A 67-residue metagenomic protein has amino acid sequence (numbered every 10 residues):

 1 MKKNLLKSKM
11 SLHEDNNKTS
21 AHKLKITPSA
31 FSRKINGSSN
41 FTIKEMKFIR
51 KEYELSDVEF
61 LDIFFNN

Functional and structural regions predicted by a protein language model:
M1-D15: A short, Lys/Arg-rich alpha-helix, primarily the initiator
K9, K23, K34, I63: Residues in the recognition helix of alpha-helical DNA-binding motifs
S11, N36-S38, K47, F65: Residue-level detection of the helix-turn-helix DNA-binding "recognition helix"
E14-N16, F41-K44: Residue-level signal for the short linker/turn that defines the boundary of a DNA-recognition helix
E14-R33: Short alpha-helical DNA-recognition segment
K44-E59: DNA major-groove recognition helix of helix-turn-helix/homeodomain DNA-binding modules
F60-N67: Short amphipathic recognition helices of helix-turn-helix/homeodomain-type DNA-binding modules
